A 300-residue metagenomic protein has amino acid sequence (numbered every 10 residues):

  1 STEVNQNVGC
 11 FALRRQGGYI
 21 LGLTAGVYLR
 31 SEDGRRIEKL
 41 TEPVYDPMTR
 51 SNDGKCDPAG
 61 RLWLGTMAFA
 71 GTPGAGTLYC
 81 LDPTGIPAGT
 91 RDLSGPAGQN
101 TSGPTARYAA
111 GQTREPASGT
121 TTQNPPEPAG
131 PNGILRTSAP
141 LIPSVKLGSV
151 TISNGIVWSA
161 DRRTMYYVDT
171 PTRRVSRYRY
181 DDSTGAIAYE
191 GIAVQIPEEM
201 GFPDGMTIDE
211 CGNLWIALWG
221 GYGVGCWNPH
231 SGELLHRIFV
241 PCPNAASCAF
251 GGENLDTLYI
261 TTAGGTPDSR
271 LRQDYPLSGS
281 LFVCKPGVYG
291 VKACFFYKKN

Functional and structural regions predicted by a protein language model:
S1-E3, E38-P43, A88-G89, I142-G148 (+2 more regions): A short beta-strand motif characteristic of beta-propeller blades
N5-I20, Y45-R61, P143-T164, I196-N213 (+1 more regions): Beta-rich, blade/repeat-based domains predominating in secreted/periplasmic proteins but also intracellular
R14, Y19-A25, L62-T72, M165-T172 (+2 more regions): Conserved beta-strand positions in repeat-built beta-propeller and related beta-rich domains
G26, G76-Y79, R174-S176, G223-G225 (+1 more regions): A short loop-to-beta-strand structural motif that recurs across blades of beta-propeller domains
L29-E32, L81, T137, Y178-Y180 (+2 more regions): Hydrophobic/aromatic beta-strand positions that recur at structurally equivalent sites within the blades
R36-G89, I142-S144: Hydrophobic alpha-helical segments and helix pairs
G85, Y178-G185, P286-G290: Short loop/turn segments immediately following beta-strands, especially the blade-tip and inter-blade linker loops
G251-N300: Blade-level signature of beta-propeller repeat domains, shared across WD40, Kelch, NHL, RCC1 and BNR/Asp-box propellers
